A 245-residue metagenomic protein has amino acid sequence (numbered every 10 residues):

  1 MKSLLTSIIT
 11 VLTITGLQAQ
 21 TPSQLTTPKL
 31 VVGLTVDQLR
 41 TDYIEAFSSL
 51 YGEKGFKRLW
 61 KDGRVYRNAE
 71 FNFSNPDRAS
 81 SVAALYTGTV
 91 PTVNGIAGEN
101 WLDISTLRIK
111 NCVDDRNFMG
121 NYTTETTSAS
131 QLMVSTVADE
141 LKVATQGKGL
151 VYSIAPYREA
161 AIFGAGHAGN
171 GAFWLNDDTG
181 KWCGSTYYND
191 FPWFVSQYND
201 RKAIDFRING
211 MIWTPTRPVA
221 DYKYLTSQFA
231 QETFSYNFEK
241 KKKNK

Functional and structural regions predicted by a protein language model:
M1-T26: Bacterial Sec-dependent N-terminal signal peptides
L25-G33, E45-E53, N75-A79, T127-V134: Solvent-exposed, acidic/flexible segments
P28-R40, L59, L85, L141: Beta-strand elements within well-structured catalytic alpha/beta cores of enzymes that handle phosphate/sulfate esters
V32-D42, F118-Y122, K245: Acidic/histidine-rich, surface-exposed loop or edge segments in extracytoplasmic proteins
R40-A46, A69-F71, T123-A129: Second-shell loop/turn segments in exported
T41-I44, R78, A161-G164: Extracytoplasmic/secreted cell-surface and envelope-processing proteins
I44-V93, L150-I154: Short, structured active-site-proximal loop/turn typified by the sulfatase FGly-forming signature C/S-X-P-X-R
V90, G95-K245: His/Asp/Glu-rich, glycine-adjacent segments that coordinate divalent cations and/or stabilize oxyanion chemistry on
